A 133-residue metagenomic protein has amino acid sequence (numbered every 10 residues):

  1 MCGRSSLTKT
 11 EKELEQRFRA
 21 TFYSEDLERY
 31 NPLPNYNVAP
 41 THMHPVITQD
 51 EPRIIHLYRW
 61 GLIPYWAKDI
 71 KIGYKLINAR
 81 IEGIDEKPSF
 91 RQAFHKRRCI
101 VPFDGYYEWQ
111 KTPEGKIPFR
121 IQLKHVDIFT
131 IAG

Functional and structural regions predicted by a protein language model:
M1-G133: Short linear sequence motif anchored by a di-proline
